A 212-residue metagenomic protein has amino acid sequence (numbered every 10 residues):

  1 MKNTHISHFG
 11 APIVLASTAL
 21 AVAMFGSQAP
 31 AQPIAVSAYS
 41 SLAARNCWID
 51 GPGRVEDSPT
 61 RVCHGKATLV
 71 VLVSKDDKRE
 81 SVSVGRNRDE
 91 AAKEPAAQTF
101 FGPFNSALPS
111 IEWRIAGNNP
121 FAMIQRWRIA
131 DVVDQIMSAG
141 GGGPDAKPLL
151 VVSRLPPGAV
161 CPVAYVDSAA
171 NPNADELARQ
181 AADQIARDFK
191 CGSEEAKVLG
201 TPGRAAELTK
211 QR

Functional and structural regions predicted by a protein language model:
K2-S7, A23-T99: Charge-rich, low-complexity N-terminal segments
H5, R128-D131, A186-F189: Generic secondary-structure transition motif, activating predominantly at the C-termini of alpha-helices
P12-M24: Bacterial N-terminal signal peptides
C47, P52, C63, K147-P148 (+3 more regions): Functionally engaged cysteine thiol sites
E90-A92, V132, N171-N173: A short local loop/turn or secondary-structure capping micro-motif enriched for an aromatic residue
K93-E94, G102-S106, E176-L177: The transition from N-terminal targeting/processing segments to the mature protein
F100-A169: Short helix/strand-capping turn motifs
D167-R212: C-terminal partner/receptor-binding element of secreted or periplasmic proteins
